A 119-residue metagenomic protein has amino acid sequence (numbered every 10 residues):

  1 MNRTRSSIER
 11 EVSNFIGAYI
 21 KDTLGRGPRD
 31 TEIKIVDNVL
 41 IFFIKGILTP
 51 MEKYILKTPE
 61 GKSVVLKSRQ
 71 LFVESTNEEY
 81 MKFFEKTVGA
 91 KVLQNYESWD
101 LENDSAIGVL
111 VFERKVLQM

Functional and structural regions predicted by a protein language model:
M1-M119: Interaction-mediating elements
